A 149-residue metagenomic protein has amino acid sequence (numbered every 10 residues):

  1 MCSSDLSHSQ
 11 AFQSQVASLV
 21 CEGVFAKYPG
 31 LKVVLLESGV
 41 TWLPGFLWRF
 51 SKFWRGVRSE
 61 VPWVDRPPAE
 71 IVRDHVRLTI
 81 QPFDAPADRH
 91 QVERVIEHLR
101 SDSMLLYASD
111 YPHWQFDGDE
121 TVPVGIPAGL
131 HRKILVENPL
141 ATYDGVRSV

Functional and structural regions predicted by a protein language model:
M1-S3: Short, small-residue-biased leader/transition segments that mark boundaries at the very start of proteins
L6-Q15, V20, S59-H90: Aromatic-anchored helix/helix-loop segment that forms the rim or "lid" of small-molecule/cofactor binding pockets
E22-G23, L31-K32, T41-W42, P62-R66 (+3 more regions): Mid-to-C-terminal alpha-helical segments outside catalytic/metal-binding sites
A26: His/acidic metal-ligating clusters that form di-metal
G39-L43, R49-K52, D84-A85, H113: Short, catalytically relevant binding-site loops at active-site mouths
W48, G56-E60: Beta-propeller domain segments
F50-W54, P123-G125: Short, hinge-like loop/turn segments at secondary-structure boundaries
